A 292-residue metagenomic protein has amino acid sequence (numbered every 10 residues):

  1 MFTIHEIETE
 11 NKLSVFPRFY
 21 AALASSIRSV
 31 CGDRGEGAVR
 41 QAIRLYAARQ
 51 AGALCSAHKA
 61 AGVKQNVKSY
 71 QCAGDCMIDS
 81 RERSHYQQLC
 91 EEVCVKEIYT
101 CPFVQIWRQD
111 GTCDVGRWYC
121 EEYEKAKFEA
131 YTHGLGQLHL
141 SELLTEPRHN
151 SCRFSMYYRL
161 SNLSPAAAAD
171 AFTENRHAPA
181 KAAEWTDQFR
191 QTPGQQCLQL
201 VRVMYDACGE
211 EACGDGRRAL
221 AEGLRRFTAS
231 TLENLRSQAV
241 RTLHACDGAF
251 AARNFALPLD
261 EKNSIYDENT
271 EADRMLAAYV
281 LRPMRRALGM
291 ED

Functional and structural regions predicted by a protein language model:
M1-V93, P102-Y119, Y123-A126, L135-D292: N-terminal accessory segment detector
K96: Phosphate-moiety recognition in structured ligand-binding domains
Y99: Residues forming anionic-ligand binding surfaces in small-molecule and nucleic-acid pockets of primarily soluble enzymes
